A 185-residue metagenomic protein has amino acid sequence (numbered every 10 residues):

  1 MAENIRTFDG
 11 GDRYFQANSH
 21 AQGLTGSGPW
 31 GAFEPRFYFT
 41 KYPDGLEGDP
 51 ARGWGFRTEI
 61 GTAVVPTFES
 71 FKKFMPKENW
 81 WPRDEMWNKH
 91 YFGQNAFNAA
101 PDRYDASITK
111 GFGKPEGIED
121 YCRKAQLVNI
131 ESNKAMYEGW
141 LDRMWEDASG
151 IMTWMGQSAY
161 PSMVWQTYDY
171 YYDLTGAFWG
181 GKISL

Functional and structural regions predicted by a protein language model:
M1-G28, V128-E131, Y171-Y172, G176: Active-site neighborhood of glycoside hydrolase catalytic domains
R6, P43-L185: Substrate-binding clefts and catalytic carboxylate motifs of secreted carbohydrate-active enzymes
G11-D12, S27-W30, E34-F39, D84 (+3 more regions): Generic intrinsically disordered, low-complexity segments enriched for polar/acidic and small residues
A21-D49, G53-W54: ATP/pyrophosphate-binding catalytic subdomain of soluble kinases
